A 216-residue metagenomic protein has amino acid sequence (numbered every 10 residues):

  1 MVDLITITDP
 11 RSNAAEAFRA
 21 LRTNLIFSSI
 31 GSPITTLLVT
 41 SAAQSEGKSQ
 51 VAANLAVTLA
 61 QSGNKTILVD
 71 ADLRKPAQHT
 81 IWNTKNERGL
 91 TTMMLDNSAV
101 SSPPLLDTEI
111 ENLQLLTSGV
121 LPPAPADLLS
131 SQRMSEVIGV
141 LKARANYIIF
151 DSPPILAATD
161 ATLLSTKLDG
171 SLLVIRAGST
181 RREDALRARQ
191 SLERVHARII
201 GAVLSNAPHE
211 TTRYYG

Functional and structural regions predicted by a protein language model:
M1-A14: Charged, amphipathic alpha-helical linker segments immediately N-terminal to NTP-binding catalytic cores
D3-L4, L186-G216: Hydrophobic micro-sites
I7, L59-T117, I138: Phosphate-binding loop that captures ATP/GTP phosphates
T8-R11, E87-N97, V120-S130, V174-S179: Flexible beta-alpha connector loops of hexameric P-loop NTPases
R11-T80: Walker A/P-loop phosphate-binding motif and the immediately C-terminal alpha-helix
L73-K75, A99, V120-P123, P154-L156 (+2 more regions): Conserved nucleotide-binding/hydrolysis micro-motifs of P-loop NTPases
V100, S118-A158: Phosphate-binding/switch loop-helix module in NTP-utilizing enzymes
A143-A145, A157-S179: Inter-motif core of Ras-like GTPase G domains
